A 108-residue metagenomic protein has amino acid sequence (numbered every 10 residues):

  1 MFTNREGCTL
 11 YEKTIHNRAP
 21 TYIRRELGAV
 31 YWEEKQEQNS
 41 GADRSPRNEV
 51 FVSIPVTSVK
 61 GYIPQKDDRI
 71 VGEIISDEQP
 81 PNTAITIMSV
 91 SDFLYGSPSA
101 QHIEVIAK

Functional and structural regions predicted by a protein language model:
M1-E26: Active-site-proximal polar cores
P20-K108: Short, conserved turn/kink motifs that form compact alpha/beta structural patches or helix kinks used as
